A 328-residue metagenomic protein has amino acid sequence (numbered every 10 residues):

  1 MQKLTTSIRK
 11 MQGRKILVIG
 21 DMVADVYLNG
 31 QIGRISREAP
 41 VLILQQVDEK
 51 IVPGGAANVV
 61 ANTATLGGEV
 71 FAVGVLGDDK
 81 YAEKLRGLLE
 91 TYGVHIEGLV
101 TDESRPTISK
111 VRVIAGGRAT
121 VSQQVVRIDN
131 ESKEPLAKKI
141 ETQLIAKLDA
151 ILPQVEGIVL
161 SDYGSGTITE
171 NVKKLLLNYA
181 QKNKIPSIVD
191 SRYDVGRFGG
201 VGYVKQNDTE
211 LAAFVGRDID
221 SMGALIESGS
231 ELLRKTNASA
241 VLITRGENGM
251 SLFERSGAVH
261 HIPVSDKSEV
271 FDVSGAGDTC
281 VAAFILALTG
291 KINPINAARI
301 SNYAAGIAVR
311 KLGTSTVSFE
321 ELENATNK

Functional and structural regions predicted by a protein language model:
G13-I16, A24-G157, S318-K328: Conserved N-terminal subdomain of the carbohydrate kinase-like
L17-I19, R127, E156-V159, I188 (+2 more regions): Structural motif
M22, Y163, T279: Active-site metal-binding loops of divalent metal-dependent hydrolases
R34-V41, V201-T209, G249-G277, E323-T326: Flexible glycine/proline-rich, aromatic-decorated loop/lid segments
V159, L176, S187-V189, Y193-R197 (+4 more regions): Extended, hydrophobic alpha-helical segments in both membrane/secreted and soluble proteins
S165-V259: Conserved phosphate/ATP/ADP-binding segment of small-molecule kinases
S239, S265-A325: Conserved post-catalytic alpha-helical subdomain immediately downstream of the catalytic base and nucleotide-binding
